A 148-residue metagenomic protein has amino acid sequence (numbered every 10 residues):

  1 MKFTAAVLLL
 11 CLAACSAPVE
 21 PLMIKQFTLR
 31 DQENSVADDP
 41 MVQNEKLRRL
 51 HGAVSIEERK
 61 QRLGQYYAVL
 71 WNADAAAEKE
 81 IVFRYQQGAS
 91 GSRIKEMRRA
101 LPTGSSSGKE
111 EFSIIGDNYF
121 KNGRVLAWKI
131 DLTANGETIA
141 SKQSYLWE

Functional and structural regions predicted by a protein language model:
M1-S16: Sec-dependent bacterial lipoprotein signal peptides
C15-Q32: Bacterial Sec signal peptide processing site at the extreme N-terminus
D38-A73, K109-I114: Contiguous beta-strand segments within globular domains
A73-A77, F120: Extended, low-complexity, turn-rich repeat/linker tracts enriched in Gly/Pro/Ser/Thr and Asp/Glu that occur
A77-K95, I130-L132: Extended low-complexity, serine/threonine- and proline-enriched intrinsically disordered segments
A100-G108: Short proline/glycine- and polar residue-rich coil/turn motifs
Y119-V125: Short glycine/proline/serine/threonine-rich loop/turn segments at secondary-structure transition edges
T138-E148: Short beta-strand elements
